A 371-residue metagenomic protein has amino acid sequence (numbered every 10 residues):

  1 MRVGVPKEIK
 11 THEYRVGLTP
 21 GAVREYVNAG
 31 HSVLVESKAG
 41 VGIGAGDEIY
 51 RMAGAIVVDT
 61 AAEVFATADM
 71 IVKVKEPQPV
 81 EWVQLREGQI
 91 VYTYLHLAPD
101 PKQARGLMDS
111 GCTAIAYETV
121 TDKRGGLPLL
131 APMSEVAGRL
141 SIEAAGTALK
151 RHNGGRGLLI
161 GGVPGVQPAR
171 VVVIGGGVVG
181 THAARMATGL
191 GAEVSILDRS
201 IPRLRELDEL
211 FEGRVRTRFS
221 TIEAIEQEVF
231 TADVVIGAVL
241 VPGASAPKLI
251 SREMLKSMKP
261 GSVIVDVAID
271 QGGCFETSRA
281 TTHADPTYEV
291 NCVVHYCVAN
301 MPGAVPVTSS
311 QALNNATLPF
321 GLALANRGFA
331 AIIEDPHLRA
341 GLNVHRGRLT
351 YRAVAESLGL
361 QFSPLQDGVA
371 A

Functional and structural regions predicted by a protein language model:
R2, E8, P79-R170, V298-N300: Glycine/serine-rich phosphate-binding loop and adjoining beta1-alpha1 elements at the start of nucleotide-handling
R2-G106, S110: An N-terminal-biased, well-structured beta-alpha scaffold segment characteristic of Rossmann-like dinucleotide-binding
P6-A45, H152-L240, T287: Glycine-rich phosphate/diphosphate-binding loop of Rossmann-like nucleotide-binding domains
D69, K75-E76, L95-H96, T221 (+3 more regions): Short glycine-/small-residue-rich Rossmann-like dinucleotide-binding loops
E76, V136, G177-V179: Residue-level detector of alpha-helix initiation sites
E118-L159, I269, C274-A371: Adenosine-phosphate binding glycine-rich loop
E209-C292: Rossmann-like adenosine-cofactor binding region
